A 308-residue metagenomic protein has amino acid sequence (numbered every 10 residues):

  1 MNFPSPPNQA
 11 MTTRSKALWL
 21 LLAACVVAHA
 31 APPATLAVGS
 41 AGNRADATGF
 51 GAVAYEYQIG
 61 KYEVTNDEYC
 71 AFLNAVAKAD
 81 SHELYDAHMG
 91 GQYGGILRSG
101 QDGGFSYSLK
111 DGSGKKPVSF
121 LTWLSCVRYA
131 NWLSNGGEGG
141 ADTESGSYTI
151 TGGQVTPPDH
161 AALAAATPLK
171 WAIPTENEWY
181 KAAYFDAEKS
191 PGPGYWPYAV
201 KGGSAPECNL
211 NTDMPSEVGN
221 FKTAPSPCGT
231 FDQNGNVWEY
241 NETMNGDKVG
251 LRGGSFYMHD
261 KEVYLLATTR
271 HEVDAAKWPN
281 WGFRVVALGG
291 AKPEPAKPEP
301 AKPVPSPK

Functional and structural regions predicted by a protein language model:
M1-R14: N-terminal secretory signal peptides that target proteins for export/translocation
A17-V27: Bacterial N-terminal signal peptides
A30, G51-A52, Q58-N177, A182-S204 (+1 more regions): Active-site microenvironments of metalloenzymes and redox enzymes
A30, T223-S226, N245-K308: Disulfide-stabilized, aromatic/cysteine-rich ligand-recognition loop
A31-L36: Cleaved targeting-peptide boundary
R44-G60, N209-P215, K261-A275: Short, polar loop/linker segments at the starts of domains and inter-domain junctions
A161-A166, S204-N234, V273-D274: Short, well-ordered junction/capping motifs at the entry into regular secondary structure
N234-M244: Active-site-proximal beta-strands of protease catalytic cores
